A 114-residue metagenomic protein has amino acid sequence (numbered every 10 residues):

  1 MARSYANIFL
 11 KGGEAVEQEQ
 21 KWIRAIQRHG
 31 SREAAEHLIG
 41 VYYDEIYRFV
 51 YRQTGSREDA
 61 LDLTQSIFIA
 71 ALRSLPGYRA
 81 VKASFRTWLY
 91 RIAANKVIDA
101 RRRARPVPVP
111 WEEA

Functional and structural regions predicted by a protein language model:
M1-E45: N-terminal module of bacterial RNA polymerase sigma factors
E19-W22, A34-A35, L63, F85 (+1 more regions): Hydrophobic side chains within well-formed alpha-helices
I23-R24, E36, Y47, Y51 (+2 more regions): Solvent-exposed, non-membrane alpha-helical residues enriched in polar/charged side chains
Q27-R28, R52-G55, F68-K82, R103-R105: Sigma70-family region 2
R32, E36, R57-L61, K82: Alpha-helix N-cap/helix-initiation sites
I39-R57, S74: Amphipathic, Lys/Arg- and hydrophobic-enriched alpha-helical face
R48, D62-I69, A83-N95: Structural recognition of an alpha-helix C-terminal capping motif at a helix-to-coil junction
P76-G77, R91-W111: Arg/Lys-rich amphipathic alpha helix in sigma70-family domain 2
